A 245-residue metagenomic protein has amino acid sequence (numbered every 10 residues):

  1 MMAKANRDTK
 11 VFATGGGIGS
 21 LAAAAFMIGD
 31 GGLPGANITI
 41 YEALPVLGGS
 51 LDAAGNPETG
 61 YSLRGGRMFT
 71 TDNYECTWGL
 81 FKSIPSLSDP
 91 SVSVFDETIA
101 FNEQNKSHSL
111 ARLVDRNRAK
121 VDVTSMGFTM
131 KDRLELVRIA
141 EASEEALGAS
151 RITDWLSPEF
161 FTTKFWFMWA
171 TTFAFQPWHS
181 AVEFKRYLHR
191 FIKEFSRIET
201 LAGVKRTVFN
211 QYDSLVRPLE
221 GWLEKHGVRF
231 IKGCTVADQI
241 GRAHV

Functional and structural regions predicted by a protein language model:
K4-G19: Beta1/beta-strand and adjacent pyrophosphate-binding region of the FAD-binding site in flavoprotein oxidoreductases
A22, C76-G79, S214, P218: Short amphipathic alpha-helical face segments that pack within enzyme cores and frequently flank/anchor catalytic
A23-A36, W222, H226-V228: A short, Lys/Arg-enriched amphipathic alpha-helix followed by its capping loop at the start of a domain
I28-G35, P85-S91, R242: Alpha-helix termini
I28-G55: Glycine-rich FAD pyrophosphate-binding loop
E58-A142: Dinucleotide-binding Rossmann-like beta1-alpha1 core, especially the glycine-rich loop that anchors the ADP
L136-R242: Active-site/ligand-binding neighborhood in enzyme catalytic cores
